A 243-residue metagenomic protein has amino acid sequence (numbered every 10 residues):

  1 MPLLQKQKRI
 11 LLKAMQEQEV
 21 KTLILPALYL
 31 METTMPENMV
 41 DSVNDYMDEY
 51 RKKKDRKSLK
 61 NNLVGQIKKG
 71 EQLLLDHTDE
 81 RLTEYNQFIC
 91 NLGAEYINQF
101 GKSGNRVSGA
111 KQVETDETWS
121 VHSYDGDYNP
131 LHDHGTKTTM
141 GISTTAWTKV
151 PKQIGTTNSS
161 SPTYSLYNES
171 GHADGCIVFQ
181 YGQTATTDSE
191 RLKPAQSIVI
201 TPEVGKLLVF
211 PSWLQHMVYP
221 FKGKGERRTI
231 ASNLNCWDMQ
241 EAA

Functional and structural regions predicted by a protein language model:
P2-A110, G126-P130, G171-I177: Non-heme Fe(II)/2-oxoglutarate
P26-L30, G141, R227-T229: Short hydrophobic/aromatic beta-strand or adjacent loop that forms the aromatic wall/cage of a ligand/substrate-binding
P36, W147-K149, N233-W237: Solvent-exposed residues in well-ordered beta-strands and their adjoining turns, especially edge/terminal strands
Q112, T138-M140, F210, E226: Residue-level preference for beta-strand/loop junctions
Q112-H122: A short glycine-rich, His/Asp/Glu-containing loop-to-beta-strand
T118-S120, T144-A146, I230-L234: A structural signal for short, well-ordered beta-strand segments
V121-L207, Y219: Catalytic core of non-heme Fe(II) oxygenases with the double-stranded beta-helix
T187-A243: Catalytic core of Fe(II)/2-oxoglutarate
